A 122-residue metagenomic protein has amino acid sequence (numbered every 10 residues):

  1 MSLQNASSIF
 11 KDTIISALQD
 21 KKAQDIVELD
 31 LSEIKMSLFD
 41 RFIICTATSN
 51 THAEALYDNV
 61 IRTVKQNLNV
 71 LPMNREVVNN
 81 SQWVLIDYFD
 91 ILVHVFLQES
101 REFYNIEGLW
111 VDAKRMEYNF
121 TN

Functional and structural regions predicted by a protein language model:
M1-L38, T48-V84, Q98-E99, L109-N122: Polybasic/polar functional segments that serve as interface/processing modules
D40-F42: Short, aliphatic-rich beta-strand segments
I44-T46: Short hydrophobic/aromatic beta-strand micro-patches that form the beta-sheet surface supporting nucleotide- or nucleic
I86-Y88: Active-site beta-strand termini and strand-to-loop segments that position acidic
E102-N105: Switch/connector loops and helix/strand junctions flanking conserved nucleotide-binding motifs in nucleotide-processing
